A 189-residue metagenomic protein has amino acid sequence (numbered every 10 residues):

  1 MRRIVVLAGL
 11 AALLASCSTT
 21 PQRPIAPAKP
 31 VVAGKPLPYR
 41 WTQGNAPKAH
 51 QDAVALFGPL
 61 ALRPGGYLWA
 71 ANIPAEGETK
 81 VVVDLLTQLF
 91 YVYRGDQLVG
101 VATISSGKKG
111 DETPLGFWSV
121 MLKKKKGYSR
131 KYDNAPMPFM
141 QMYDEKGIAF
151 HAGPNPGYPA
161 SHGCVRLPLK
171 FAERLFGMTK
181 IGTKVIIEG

Functional and structural regions predicted by a protein language model:
R2-F139, K146-V165, L169-G189: N-terminal pre-domains immediately preceding structured catalytic cores
